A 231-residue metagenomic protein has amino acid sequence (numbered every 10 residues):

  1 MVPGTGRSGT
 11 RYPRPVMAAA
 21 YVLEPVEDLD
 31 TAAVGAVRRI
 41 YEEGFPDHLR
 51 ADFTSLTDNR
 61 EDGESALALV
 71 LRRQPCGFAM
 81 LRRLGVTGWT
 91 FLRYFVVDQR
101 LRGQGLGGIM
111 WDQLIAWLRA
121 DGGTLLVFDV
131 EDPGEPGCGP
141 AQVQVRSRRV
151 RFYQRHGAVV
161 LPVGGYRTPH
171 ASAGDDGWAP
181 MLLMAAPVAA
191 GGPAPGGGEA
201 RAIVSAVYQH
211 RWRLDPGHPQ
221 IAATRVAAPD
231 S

Functional and structural regions predicted by a protein language model:
G9-S55, A68-V70, I203: Short amphipathic alpha-helix that is part of the acyltransferase structural core
E42-Q99: A conserved beta-strand-loop-helix scaffold within acyl/acetyltransferase catalytic domains
V97, G103-A120: Conserved acetyl-CoA-binding loop-helix of GNAT-fold acetyltransferases
Q104, F128-E131, L161-G164: A eukaryotic "domain-to-IDR transition" signal
L118-A141: Conserved GNAT acetyl-CoA-binding A-motif
V145, V159, Y166-L214: C-terminal "cap" of GNAT-fold acetyltransferases
Y153: Conserved active-site tyrosine of GNAT-family acetyltransferases
I203-S231: Long hydrophobic alpha-helical segments typical of transmembrane helices together with their membrane-interfacial
